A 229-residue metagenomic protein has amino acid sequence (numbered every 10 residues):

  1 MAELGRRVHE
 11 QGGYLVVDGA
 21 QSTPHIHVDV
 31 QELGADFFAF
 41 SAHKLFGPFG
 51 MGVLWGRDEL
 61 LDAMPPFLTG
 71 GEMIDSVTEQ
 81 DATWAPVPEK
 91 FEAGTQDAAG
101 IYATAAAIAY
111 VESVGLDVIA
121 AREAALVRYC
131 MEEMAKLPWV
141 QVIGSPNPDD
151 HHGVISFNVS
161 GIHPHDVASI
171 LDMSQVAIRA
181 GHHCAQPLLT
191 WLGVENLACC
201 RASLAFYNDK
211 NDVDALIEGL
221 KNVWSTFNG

Functional and structural regions predicted by a protein language model:
M1-G229: Pyridoxal 5′-phosphate
